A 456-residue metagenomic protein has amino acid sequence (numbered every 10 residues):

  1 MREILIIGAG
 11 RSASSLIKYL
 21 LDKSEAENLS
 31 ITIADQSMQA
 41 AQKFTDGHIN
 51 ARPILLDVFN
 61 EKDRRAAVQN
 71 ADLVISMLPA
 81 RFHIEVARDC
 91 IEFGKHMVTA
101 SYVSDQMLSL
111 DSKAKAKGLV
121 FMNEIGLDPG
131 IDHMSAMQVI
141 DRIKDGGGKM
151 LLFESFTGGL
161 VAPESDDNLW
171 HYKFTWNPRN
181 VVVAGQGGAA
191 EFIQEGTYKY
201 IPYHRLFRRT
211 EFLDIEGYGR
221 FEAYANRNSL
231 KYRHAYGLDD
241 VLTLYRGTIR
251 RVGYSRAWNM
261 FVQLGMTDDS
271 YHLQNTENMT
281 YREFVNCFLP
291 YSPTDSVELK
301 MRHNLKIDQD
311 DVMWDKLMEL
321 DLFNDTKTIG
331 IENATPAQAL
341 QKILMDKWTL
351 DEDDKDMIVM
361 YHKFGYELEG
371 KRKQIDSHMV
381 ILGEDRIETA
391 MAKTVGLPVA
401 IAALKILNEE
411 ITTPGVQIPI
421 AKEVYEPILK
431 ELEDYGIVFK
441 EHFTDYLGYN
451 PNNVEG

Functional and structural regions predicted by a protein language model:
S12: Hydrophobic/small residue at the entry helix of a nucleotide-binding pocket
S37-A40, S104: Helix N-cap at the beta1-alpha1 junction of Rossmann-like dinucleotide-binding domains, i.e., the first residues
G47-N60: Rossmann-fold cofactor-recognition segment
V58-N70: Conserved Rossmann-fold cofactor-binding substructure of NAD(P)-dependent oxidoreductases
D89-M107: ADP-ribose/adenylate-binding Rossmann-like module
S101-N123: Rossmann-fold NAD(P)-binding glycine/threonine-rich loop
H133-M150: Oxidoreductase and adenylate-handling cofactor-binding alpha/beta cores
D145-G456: C-terminal catalytic/substrate-binding lobe primarily of soluble NAD(P)-dependent oxidoreductases
